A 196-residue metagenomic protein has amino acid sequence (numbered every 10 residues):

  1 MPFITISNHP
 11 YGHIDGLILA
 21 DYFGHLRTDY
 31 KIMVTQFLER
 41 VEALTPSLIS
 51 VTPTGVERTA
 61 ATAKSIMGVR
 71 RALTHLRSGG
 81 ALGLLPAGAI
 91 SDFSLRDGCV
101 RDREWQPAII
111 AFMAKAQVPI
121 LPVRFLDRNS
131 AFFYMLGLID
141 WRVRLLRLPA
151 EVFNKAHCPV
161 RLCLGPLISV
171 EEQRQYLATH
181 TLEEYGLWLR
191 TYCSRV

Functional and structural regions predicted by a protein language model:
M1-F3, G80: Surface-exposed loop/turn positions
F3-A61: Catalytic core of membrane glycerolipid acyltransferases/transacylases, capturing the structured, soluble-facing
S65-V196: Non-catalytic C-terminal accessory region of glycerolipid acyltransferases and related lyso-lipid remodeling enzymes
